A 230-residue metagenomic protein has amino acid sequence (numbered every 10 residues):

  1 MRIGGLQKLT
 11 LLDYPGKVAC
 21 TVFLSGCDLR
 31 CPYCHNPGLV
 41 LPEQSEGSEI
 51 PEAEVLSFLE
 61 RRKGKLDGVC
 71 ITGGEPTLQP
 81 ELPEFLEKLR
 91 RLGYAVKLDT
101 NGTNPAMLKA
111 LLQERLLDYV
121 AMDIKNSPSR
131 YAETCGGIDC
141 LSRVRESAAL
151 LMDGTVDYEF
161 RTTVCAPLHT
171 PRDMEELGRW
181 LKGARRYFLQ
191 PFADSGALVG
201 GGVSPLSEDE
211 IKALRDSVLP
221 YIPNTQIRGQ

Functional and structural regions predicted by a protein language model:
M1-V18: Short, charged low-complexity linear segments at domain edges
R2-Q7, G26, L39-V40, V55: SEC14/CRAL-TRIO lipid-binding/transfer domains and related phosphoinositide-recognition modules that form deep
L6, Q190-F192, I227-Q230: Conserved beta-strand termini and adjacent loop/short-helix elements that scaffold enzyme active sites in alpha/beta
G16-I50: Canonical Radical SAM [4Fe-4S] cluster-binding loop centered on the CxxxCxxC motif and its immediate flanking residues
C20, P205, Q226-G229: Class I S-adenosyl-L-methionine
P37-V69: Conserved alpha-helical substructure of the radical SAM core
L56-G68, T77-E210: Conserved AdoMet/S-adenosylmethionine-binding subsite of the radical SAM
K212-Q230: A C-terminal junction/extension of Radical SAM enzymes
